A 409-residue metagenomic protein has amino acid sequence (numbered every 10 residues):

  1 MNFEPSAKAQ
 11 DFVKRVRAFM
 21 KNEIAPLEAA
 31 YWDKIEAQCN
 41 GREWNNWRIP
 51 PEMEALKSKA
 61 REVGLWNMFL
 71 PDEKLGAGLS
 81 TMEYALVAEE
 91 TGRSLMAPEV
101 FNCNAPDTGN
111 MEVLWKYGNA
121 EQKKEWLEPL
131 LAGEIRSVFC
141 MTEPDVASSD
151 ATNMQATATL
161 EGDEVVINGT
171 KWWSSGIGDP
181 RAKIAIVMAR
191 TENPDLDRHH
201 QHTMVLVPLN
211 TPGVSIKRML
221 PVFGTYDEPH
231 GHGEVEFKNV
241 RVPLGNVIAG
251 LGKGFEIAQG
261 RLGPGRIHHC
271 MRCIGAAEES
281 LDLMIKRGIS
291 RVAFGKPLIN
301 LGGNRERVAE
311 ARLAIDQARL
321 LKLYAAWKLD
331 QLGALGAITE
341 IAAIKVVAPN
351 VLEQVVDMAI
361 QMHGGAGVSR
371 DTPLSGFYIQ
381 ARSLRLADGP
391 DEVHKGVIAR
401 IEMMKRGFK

Functional and structural regions predicted by a protein language model:
M1-A97, C103-N104, Y117-Q122, P129-E134 (+4 more regions): Alpha-helical interface subdomain recognition
L79-T81, S149-T152, I177-A182, D197-Q201 (+2 more regions): Short glycine/proline-enriched turns and hinge-like loops at secondary-structure junctions
N104-M111: Short, conserved phosphate-binding/catalytic loop or strand-edge motifs used in phosphoryl-/nucleotidyl-transfer
M111-Y117, F139-C140, P194: Flexible, glycine-rich active-site loops centered on histidine and acidic residues that chelate a metal or position
G133-T142: A short, Trp-centered hydrophobic/proline-enriched beta-strand micro-motif
N153, P212-R241: Flexible, small-/acidic-enriched active-site or ligand-binding loops
Q155-T157: Short, surface-exposed charged micro-motifs
D163-E164, N168-K217: A short core secondary-structure module
